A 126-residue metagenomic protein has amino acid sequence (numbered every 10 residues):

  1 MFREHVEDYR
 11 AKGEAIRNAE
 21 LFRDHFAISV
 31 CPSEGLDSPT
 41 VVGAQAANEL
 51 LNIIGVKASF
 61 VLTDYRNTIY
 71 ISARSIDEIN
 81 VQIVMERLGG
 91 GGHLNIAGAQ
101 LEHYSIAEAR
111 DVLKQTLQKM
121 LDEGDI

Functional and structural regions predicted by a protein language model:
M1-I126: Hydrophobic helix-and-loop "lid/oligomerization" segment in the mid-to-C-terminal part of catalytic domains
